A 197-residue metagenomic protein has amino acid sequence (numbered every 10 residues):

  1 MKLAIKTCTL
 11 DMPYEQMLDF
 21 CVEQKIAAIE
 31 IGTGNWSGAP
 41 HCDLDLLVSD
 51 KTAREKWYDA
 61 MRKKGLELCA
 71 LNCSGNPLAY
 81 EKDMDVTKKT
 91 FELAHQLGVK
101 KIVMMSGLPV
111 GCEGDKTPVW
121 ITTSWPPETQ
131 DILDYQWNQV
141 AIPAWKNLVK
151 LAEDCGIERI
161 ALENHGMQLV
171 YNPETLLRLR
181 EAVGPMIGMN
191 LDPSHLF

Functional and structural regions predicted by a protein language model:
M1-A4: Extreme N-terminal starter segment of soluble prokaryotic enzymes
K6-L10, G32-W36, C73-N76, G107-P109 (+2 more regions): Active-site beta-loop-alpha junctions enriched in small/polar residues
P13-S37, Q96-K101: Catalytic domains of carbohydrate-active enzymes, especially glycoside hydrolases
Q16, D59-K63, E67, P77-L191: Active-site acidic/histidine proton-transfer and metal-coordination neighborhood in alpha/beta enzyme cores
L18, S37-D50, N138, V170-L177 (+1 more regions): Gly/Pro-rich active-site loop or hairpin
E30, E67-N72: Short, conserved beta-strand segments within well-ordered enzyme catalytic domains that often line or immediately flank
E30-Y58, P109-E113: Glycine-rich, proline-tolerant flexible connector loops at the mouths of alpha/beta enzymes
C42-V48, N72-E81, Y135: The substrate-binding groove and active-site-proximal loops of carbohydrate-active enzymes, especially glycoside
